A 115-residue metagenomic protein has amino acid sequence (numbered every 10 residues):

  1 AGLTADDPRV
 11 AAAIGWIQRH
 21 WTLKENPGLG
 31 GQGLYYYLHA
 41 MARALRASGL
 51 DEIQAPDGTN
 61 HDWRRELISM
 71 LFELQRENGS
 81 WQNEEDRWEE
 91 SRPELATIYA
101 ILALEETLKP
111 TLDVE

Functional and structural regions predicted by a protein language model:
A1-S69, E73-D113: An alpha-helical repeat/solenoid feature that recognizes helix-turn-helix modules
